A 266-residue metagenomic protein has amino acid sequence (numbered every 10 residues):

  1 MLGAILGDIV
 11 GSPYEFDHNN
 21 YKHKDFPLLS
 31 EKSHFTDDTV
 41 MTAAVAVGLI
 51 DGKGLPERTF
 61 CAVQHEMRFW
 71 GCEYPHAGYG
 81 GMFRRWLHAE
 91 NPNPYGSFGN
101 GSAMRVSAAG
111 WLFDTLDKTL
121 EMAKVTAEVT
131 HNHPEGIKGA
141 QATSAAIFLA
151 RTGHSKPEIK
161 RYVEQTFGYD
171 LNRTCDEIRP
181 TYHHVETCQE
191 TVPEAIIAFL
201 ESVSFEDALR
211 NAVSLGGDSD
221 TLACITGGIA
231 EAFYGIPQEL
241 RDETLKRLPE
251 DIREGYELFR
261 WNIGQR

Functional and structural regions predicted by a protein language model:
M1-R266: Structured, active/binding-site neighborhoods that engage oxygen-rich ligands
